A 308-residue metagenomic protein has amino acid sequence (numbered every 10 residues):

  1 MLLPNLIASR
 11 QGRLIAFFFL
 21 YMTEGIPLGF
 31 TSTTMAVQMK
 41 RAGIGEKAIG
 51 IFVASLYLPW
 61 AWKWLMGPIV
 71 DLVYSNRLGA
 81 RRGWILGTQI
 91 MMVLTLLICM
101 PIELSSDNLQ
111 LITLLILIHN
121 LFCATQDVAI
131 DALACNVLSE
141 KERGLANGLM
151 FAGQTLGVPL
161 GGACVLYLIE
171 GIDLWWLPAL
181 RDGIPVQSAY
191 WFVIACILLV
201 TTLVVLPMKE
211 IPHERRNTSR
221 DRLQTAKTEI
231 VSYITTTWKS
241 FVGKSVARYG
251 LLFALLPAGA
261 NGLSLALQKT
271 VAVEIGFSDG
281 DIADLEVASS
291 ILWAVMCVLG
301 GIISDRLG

Functional and structural regions predicted by a protein language model:
M1-R10, E210-Y249: Juxtamembrane intracellular "pre-TM" segments in multi-pass secondary transporters
L2-W60, V246-F253, P257-S278, I282: Helix-loop boundary and gating motifs at the non-cytosolic
E46-G50, G79, E140-M150, D279-G280: Loop-to-transmembrane helix entry/capping segments in MFS-fold secondary transporters and related SLC/MFSD carriers
P59-K63, G144-E170: Glycine-rich segments within core transmembrane alpha-helices of 12-TM secondary carriers
A61-G79, M296-G308: Helix-to-loop junctions at the C-terminal end of transmembrane segments in multipass secondary transporters
P68-Y74, M100-L104, L160-I184, D305: Transmembrane alpha-helix termini and helix-breaking/packing motifs in multi-pass membrane transporters
I85-D107: C-terminal ends and interior cores of transmembrane alpha-helices in multi-pass membrane transporters/permeases
I194-N217: C-terminal membrane-cytosol helix-exit motif in multi-pass small-molecule transporters
